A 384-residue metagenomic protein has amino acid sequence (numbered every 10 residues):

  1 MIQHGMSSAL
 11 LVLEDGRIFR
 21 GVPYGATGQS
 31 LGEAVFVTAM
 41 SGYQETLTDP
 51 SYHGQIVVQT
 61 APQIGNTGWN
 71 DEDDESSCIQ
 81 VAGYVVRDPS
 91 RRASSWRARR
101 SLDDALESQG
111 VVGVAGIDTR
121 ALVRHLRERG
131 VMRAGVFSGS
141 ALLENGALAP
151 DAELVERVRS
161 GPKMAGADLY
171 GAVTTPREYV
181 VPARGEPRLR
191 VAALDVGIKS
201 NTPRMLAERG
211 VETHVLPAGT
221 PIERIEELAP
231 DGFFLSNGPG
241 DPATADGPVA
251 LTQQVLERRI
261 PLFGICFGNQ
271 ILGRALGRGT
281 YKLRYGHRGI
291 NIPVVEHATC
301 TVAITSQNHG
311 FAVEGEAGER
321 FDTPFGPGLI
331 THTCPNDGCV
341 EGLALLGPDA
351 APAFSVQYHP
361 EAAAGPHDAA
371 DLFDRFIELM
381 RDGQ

Functional and structural regions predicted by a protein language model:
Q3, S7-E45, P50-Y52: Intrinsically disordered, low-complexity, positively charged segments
H4-G5, S41-Q44, P50, I64 (+7 more regions): Amide-donor transfer/coupling interface in amidating biosynthetic enzymes
L13, F36, V58-Q59, V86 (+4 more regions): General beta-strand structural signal in soluble alpha/beta enzymes
I56, T60, A121-L122: Conserved phosphate/anionic-ligand binding catalytic regions in large, soluble enzymes, centered on
G116, G232-S236, L256-G277, H359: Catalytic nucleophile loop
E212-A218: Short hydrophobic/Thr-rich beta-strand motif most characteristic of the beta2 strand and flanking loop of CheY-like
N237-D241: Short glycine-rich anion-binding loops that position phosphate/pyrophosphate groups of nucleotides and phosphorylated
